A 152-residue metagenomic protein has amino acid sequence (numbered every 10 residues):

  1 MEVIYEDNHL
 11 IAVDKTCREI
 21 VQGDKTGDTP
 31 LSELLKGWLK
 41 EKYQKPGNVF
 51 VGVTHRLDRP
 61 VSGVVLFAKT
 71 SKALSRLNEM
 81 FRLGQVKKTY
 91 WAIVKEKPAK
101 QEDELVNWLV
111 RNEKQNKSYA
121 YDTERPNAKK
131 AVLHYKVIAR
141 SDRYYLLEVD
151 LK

Functional and structural regions predicted by a protein language model:
M1-K152: RNA pseudouridine synthases
